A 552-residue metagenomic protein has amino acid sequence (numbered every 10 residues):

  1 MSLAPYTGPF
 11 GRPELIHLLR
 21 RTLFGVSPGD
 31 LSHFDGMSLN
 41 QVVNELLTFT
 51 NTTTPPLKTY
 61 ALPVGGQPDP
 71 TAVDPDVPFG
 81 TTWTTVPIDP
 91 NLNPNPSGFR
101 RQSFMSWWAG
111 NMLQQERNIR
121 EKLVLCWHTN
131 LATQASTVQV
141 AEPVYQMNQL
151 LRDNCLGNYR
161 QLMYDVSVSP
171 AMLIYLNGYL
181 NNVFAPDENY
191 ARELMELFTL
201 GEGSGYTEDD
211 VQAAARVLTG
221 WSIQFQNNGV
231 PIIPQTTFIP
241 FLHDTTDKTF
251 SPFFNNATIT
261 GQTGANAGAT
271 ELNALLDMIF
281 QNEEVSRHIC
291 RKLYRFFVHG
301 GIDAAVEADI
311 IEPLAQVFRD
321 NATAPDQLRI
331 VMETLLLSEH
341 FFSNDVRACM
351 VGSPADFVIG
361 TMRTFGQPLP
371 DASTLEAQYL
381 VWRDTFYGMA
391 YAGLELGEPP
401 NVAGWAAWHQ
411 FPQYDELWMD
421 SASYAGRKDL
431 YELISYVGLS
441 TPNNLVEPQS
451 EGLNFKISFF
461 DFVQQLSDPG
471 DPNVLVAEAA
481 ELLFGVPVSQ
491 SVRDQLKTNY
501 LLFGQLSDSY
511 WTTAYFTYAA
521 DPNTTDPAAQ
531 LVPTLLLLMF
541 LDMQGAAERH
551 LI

Functional and structural regions predicted by a protein language model:
M1, P70-P90, S97, R101-A109 (+3 more regions): Active-site substrate-binding loop specific to GH73 endo-beta-N-acetylglucosaminidase modules in bacterial autolysins
S2-P28, N282, S286, C290-T323 (+1 more regions): Flexible, low-complexity segments enriched for small/polar residues
P9, S32, G36, N40 (+14 more regions): Generic detection of long, well-ordered alpha-helical segments
T22, S38, L46-T50, V166-S169 (+4 more regions): Alpha-helix boundary/capping residues
V26-N154, P240, F503-Y518: N-terminal accessory alpha/beta regions
